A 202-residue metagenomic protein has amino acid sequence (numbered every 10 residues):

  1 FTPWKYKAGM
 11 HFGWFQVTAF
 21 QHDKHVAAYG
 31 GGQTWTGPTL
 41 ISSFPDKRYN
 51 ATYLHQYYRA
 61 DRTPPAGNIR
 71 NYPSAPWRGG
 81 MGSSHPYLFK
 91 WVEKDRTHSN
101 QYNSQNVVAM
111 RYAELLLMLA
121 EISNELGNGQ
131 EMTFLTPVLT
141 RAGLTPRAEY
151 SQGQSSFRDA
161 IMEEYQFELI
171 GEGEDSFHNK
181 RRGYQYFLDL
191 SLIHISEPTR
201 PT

Functional and structural regions predicted by a protein language model:
F1-P38: Polar, glycine-rich mid-to-C-terminal structural blocks that act as macromolecule-binding/assembly scaffolds
S43-S196, R200: Acidic/polar-rich alpha-helix caps and helix-coil junctions
